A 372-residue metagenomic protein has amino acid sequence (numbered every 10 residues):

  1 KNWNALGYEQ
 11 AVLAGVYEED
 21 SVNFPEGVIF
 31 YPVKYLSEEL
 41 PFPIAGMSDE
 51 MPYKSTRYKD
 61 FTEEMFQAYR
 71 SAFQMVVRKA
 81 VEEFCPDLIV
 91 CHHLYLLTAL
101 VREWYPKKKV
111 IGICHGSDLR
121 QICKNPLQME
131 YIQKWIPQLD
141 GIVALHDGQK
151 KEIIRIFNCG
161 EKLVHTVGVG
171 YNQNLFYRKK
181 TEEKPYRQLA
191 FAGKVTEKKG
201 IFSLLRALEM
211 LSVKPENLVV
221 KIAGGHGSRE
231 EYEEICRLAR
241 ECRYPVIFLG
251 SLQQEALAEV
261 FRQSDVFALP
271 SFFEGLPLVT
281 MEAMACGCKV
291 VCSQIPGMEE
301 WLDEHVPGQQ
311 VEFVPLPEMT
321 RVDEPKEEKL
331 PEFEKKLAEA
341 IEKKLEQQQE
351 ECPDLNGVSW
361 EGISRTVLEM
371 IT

Functional and structural regions predicted by a protein language model:
A14, G112-H115, I132-R178: Donor nucleotide-sugar binding/catalytic pocket of nucleotide-sugar-dependent glycosyltransferases
G15-R78: A conserved catalytic-core segment of Leloir-type glycosyltransferases
R187, T196-M210, E230-E233: A conserved mid-protein helix/loop that constitutes part of the nucleotide-sugar donor-binding site
Y232-L252: Nucleotide-activated donor-binding/catalytic signature segment of Leloir-type glycosyltransferases, i.e., the conserved
S251-L252, E259-S264: Short alpha-helical donor nucleotide-sugar binding micro-motif in glycosyltransferases
F272: Aromatic "clamp/platform" in nucleotide-sugar-dependent glycosyltransferases that forms part of the donor/acceptor
K289-C292, G297-E299, D303, Q309-Q310: Short hydrophobic beta-strand element within catalytic cores of glycosyltransferases and related nucleotide-activated
P325-E339, L345-I371: A charged, aromatic-enriched C-terminal amphipathic alpha-helix characteristic of glycosyltransferases across folds
